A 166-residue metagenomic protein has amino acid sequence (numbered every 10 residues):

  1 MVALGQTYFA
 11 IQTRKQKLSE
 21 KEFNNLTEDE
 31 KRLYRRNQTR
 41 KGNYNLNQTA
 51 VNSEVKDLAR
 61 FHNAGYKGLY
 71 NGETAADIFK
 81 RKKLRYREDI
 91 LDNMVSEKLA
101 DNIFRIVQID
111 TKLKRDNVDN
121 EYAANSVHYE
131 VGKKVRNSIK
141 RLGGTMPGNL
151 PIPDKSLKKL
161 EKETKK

Functional and structural regions predicted by a protein language model:
M1-K166: Positively charged, phosphate-engaging catalytic surfaces used for nucleic-acid and nucleotide handling
